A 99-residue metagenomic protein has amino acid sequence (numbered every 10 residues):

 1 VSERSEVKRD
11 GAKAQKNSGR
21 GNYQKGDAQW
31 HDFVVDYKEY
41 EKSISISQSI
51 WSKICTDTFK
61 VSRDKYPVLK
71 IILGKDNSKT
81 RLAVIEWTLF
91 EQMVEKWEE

Functional and structural regions predicted by a protein language model:
V1-E99: Catalytic phosphate/metal-binding cores of nucleic-acid and nucleotide-processing enzymes, i.e., regions that mediate
